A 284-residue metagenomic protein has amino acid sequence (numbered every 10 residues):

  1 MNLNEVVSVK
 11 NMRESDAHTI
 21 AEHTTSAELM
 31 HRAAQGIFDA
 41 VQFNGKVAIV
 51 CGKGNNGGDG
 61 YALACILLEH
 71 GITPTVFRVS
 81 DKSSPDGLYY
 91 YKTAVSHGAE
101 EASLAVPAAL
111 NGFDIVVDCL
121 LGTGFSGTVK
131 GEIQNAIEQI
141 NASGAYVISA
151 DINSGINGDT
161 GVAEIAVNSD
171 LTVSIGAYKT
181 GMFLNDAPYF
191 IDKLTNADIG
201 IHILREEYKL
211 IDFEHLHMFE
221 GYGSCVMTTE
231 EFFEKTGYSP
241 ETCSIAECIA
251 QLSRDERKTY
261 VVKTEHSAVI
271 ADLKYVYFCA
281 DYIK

Functional and structural regions predicted by a protein language model:
M1-V41: Glycine/serine-rich phosphate-binding loop and adjoining beta1-alpha1 elements at the start of nucleotide-handling
N2-V9, R13, T19, F113-T228 (+2 more regions): YjeF_N-associated NAD(P)HX repair module
L29-M30, A280-K284: Short glycine/threonine-rich catalytic loop with a Thr-x-Gly-x-Asp
F38-L120, T128-A150: Nucleotide and nucleotide-moiety/phosphate-recognizing core
Y91-S96, E164-N168, F190-I191, S239-E241 (+1 more regions): Short, hinge-like loop/turn segments at secondary-structure boundaries
E100-A105, A197, T242-C243: Short acidic-hydrophobic, aromatic-tinged amphipathic segments that line or gate anion-handling sites
G223-F233, G237-D255: A glycine- and small/hydrophobic-rich beta-loop-beta segment that serves as a flexible "lid/hinge" or phosphate-binding
C248-A280: Conserved phosphate-donor
